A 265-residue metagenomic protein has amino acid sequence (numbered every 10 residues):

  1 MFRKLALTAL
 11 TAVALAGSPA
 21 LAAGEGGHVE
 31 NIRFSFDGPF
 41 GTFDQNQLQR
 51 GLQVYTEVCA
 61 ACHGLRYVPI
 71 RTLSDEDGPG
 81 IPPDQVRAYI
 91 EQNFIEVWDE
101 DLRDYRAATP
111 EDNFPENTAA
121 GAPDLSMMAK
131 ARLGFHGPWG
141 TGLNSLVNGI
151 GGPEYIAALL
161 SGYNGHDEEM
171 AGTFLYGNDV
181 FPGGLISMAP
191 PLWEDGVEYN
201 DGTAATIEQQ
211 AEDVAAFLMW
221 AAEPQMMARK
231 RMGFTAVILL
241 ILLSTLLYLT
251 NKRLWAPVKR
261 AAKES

Functional and structural regions predicted by a protein language model:
T8-G17: Bacterial N-terminal signal peptides
S18-A22: Sec/Tat signal peptide C-region and signal peptidase I cleavage site
H28-Q53, G64-G78, G202-A204, A222 (+1 more regions): Electrostatic cytochrome c docking/interface patches
Y55-R66, V214: The canonical Cys-X-X-Cys-His
H63-V68, K130, A189: Detector for the c-type heme attachment site
Q92-P182: Membrane-proximal low-complexity regions enriched in glycine and acidic/polar residues
V180-P182, I186-E223: Extended, hydrophilic extramembrane loops/domains of integral membrane proteins
R229-F234, I238-S265: Juxtamembrane interface at the cytosolic side of transmembrane helices
